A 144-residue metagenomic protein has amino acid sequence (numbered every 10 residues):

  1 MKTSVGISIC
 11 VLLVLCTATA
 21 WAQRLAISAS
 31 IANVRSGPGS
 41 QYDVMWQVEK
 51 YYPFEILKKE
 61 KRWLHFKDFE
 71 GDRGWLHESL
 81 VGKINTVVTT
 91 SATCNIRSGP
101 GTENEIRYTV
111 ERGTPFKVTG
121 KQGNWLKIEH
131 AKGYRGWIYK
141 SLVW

Functional and structural regions predicted by a protein language model:
M1-K2: N-terminal secretory signal peptides that target proteins for export/translocation
I7-T17: Bacterial N-terminal signal peptides
T19-S36, W46-K50, E55-S98, E105-G133 (+1 more regions): SH3-family beta-barrel domains
S40-Q41, T102-E103: Short, small/polar residue-rich loop motifs at catalytic or cofactor-binding pockets
